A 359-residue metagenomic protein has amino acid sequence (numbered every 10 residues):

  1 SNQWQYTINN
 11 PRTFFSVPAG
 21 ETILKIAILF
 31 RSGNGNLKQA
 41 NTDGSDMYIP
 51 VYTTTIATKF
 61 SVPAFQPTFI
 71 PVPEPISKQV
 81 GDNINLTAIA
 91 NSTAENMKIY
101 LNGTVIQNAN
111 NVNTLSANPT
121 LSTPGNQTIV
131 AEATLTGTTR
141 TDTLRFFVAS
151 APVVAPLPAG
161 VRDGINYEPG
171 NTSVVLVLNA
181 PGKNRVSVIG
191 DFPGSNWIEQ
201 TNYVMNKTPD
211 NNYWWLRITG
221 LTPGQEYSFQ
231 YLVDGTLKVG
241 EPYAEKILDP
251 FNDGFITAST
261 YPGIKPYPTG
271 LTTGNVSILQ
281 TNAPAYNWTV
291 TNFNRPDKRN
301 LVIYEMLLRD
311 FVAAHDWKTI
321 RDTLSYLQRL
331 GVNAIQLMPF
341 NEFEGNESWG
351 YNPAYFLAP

Functional and structural regions predicted by a protein language model:
S1-G20, G33-D43, G170, V175-E226 (+1 more regions): Aromatic-rich carbohydrate-binding modules that target alpha-glucans
T22-I28, G125-I129, Q225-Y227: Exposed beta-strand face motif in extracellular beta-rich ectodomains
Y52-Q79: Short, compositionally biased P/S/T/A/G/V-rich stretches that sit at domain boundaries
N111-N126: Solvent-exposed segments in extracellular or luminal domains encompassing
R145-V186, G240-N300: Basic K/R-rich, polyanion-interacting modules in nucleoproteins and related proteins
I278-A334: An acidic-aromatic substrate-binding cleft motif
V302, F343-P359: Aromatic- and acidic-residue-enriched carbohydrate-binding clefts of CAZyme catalytic domains
